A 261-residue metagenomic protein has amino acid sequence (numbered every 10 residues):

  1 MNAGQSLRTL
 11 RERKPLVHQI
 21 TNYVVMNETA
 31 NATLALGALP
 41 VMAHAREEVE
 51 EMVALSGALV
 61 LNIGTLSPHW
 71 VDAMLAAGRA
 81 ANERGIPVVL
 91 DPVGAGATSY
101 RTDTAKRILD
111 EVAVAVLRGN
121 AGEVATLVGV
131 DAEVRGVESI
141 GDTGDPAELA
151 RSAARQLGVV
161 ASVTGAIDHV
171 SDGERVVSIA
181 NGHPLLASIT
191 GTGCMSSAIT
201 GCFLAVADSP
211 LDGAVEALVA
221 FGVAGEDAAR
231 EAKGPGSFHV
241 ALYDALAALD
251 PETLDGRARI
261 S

Functional and structural regions predicted by a protein language model:
M1-L39: Glycine-rich phosphate/adenosyl-contacting loop at the front of the ribokinase-like
A32-G85, L90: Active-site cofactor/substrate anionic-group-binding motifs, chiefly glycine- and Lys/Arg-rich phosphate-binding loops
W70-G119: Glycine/small-residue-rich loop that forms an oxyanion/phosphate-binding "nest" at active or ligand-binding sites
R101-V176: Conserved phosphate/ATP/ADP-binding segment of small-molecule kinases
T126, T190-V219: Short, small-residue alpha-helix embedded
A147, R151, V177-T190: Short pre-catalytic strand/loop immediately N-terminal to key active-site residues, enriched for Gly-Thr
L149-A154, P210-G225, L242: Short, well-structured alpha-helical segments that form the helix of a local strand-helix-strand
V223-S261: Charged C-terminal helix
